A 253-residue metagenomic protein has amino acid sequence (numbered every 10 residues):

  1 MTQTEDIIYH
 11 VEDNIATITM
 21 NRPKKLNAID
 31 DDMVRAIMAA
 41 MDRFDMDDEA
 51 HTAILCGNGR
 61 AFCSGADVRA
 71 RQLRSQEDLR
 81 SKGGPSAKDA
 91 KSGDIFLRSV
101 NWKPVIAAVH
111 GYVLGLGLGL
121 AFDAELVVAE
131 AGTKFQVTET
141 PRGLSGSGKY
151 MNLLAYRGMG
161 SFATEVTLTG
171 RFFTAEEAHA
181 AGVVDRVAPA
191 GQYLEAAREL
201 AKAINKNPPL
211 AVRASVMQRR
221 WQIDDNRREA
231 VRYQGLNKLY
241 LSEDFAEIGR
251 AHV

Functional and structural regions predicted by a protein language model:
M1-N58, Q72-L73: Conserved CoA-thioester-binding segment of acyl-CoA-metabolizing enzymes
P23, V128-T133, S145, V184-V231 (+1 more regions): C-terminal long alpha-helix characteristic of the crotonase
V34-D42, M46, V68-H110, Y150-N152 (+2 more regions): An acidic, glycine-rich surface segment that forms the CoA-thioester-binding/catalytic face of crotonase-fold enzymes
G65, G115, S147-G148, F172 (+2 more regions): Glycine-rich phosphate-binding loop at the start of an alpha helix
S92-W102, A108, L114-T167, A181 (+2 more regions): CoA-thioester-processing core
E125-L126, E165, T169-R171, E177 (+2 more regions): Well-ordered beta-strand positions
V166-G170, S215-Q218, L236: Short alpha-helical scaffolding segments that buttress acidic/His motifs in well-ordered protein cores
A251-V253: Conserved small/polar residues in nucleotide/adenosyl-binding loops
